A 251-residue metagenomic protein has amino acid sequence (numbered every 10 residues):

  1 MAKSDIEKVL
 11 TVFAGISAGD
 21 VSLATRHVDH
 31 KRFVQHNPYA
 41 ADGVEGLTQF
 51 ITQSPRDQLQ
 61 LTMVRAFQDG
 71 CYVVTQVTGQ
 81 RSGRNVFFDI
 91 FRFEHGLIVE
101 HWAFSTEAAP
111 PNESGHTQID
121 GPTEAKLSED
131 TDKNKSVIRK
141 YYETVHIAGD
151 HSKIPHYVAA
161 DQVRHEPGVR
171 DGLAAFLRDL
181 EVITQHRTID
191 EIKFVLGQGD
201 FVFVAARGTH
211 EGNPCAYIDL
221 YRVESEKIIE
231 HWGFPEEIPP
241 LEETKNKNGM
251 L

Functional and structural regions predicted by a protein language model:
M1-L251: C-terminal and inter-domain tail/linker signature
